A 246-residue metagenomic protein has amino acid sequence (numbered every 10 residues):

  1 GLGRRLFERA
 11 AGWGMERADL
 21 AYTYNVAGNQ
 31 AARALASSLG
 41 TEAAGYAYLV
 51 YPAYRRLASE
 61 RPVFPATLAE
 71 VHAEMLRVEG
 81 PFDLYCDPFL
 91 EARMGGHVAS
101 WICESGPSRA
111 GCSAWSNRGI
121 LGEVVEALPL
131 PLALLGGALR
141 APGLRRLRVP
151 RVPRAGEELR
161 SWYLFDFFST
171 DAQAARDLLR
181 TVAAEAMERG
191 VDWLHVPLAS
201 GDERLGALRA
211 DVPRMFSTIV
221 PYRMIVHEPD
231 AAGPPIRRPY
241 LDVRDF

Functional and structural regions predicted by a protein language model:
G1-W13, S38, A172-E185: Conserved acetyl-CoA-binding loop-helix of GNAT-fold acetyltransferases
L2, Y24-G28, V63-T67: Short, contiguous, pocket-lining structural segments that sit at or immediately flank catalytic/ligand-binding sites
R4, E16-D19, V26-Y46, S200-I219: Conserved active-site alpha-helix within GNAT-family acetyltransferase domains
F7, G14-G28, S161-W162, R189-A199: Conserved GNAT acetyl-CoA-binding A-motif
V26, F89, S116, F165-T170 (+1 more regions): Structural motif
S37-S161: Amide-forming acyltransferase catalytic core, primarily the GNAT-like/NAT-type and related acyltransferase folds
R146-A184, W193-L194: C-terminal structural cap/anchor segments
W193-F246: C-terminal functional modules
